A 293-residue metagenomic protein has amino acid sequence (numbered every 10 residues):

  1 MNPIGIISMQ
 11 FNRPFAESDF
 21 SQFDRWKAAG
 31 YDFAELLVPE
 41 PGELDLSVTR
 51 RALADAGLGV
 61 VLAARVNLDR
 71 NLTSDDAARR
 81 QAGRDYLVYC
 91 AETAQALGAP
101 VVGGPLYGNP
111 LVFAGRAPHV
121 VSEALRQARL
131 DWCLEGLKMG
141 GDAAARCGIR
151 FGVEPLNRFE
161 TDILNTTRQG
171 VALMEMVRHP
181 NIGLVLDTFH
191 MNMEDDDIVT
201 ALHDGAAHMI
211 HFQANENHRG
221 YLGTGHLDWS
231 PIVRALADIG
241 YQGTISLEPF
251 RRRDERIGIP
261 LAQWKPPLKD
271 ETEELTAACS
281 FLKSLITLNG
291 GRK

Functional and structural regions predicted by a protein language model:
M1-F11, V61-S74, G108-V121: N-terminal small/glycine-rich loop or linker at the start of catalytic domains across soluble metabolic enzymes
M1-S8, N12-G30, A54, G98-P100 (+2 more regions): Histidine-acidic metal/acid-base catalytic patches
Q10-N12, V38-E40, V66-L68, L106-P110 (+4 more regions): Active-site-proximal loop/turn and secondary-structure-junction residues that shape catalytic pockets, frequently
E17, D55, A78-G183, K265 (+2 more regions): Active-site acidic/histidine proton-transfer and metal-coordination neighborhood in alpha/beta enzyme cores
Q22-L44, A64-D69: N-terminal substrate-binding region of glycoside hydrolase catalytic domains
F33-D55, L106-F113: Glycine-rich, proline-tolerant flexible connector loops at the mouths of alpha/beta enzymes
E35, V61-A64, G103, G152 (+2 more regions): Conserved beta-strand positions in the central sheet of alpha/beta enzyme cores
D69-S74, L111-A114, E160, M193 (+2 more regions): A short acidic, helix-capping loop that chelates divalent metal ions and anchors anionic groups
